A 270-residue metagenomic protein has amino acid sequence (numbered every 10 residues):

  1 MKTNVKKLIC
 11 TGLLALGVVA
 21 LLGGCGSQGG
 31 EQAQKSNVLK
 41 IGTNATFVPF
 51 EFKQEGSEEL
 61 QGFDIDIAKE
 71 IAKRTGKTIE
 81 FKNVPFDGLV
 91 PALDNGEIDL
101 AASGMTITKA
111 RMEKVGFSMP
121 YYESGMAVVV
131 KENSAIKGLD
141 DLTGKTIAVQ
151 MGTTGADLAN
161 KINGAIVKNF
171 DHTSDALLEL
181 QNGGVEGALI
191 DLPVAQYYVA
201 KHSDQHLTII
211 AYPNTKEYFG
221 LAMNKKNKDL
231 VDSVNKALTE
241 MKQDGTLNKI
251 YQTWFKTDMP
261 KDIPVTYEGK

Functional and structural regions predicted by a protein language model:
A20-G24: C-terminal motif of bacterial Sec signal peptides marking the signal peptidase cleavage site
S27-G29, D157-D171, L207-A211, T239-K270: Ligand-binding clefts/hinges and TM-proximal coupling segments of bilobed small-molecule sensing domains
K35-G104: Extracytoplasmic small-molecule ligand-binding "clamshell" domains of the periplasmic binding protein/Venus flytrap
A45, E123-V130, Q196, A200-N235 (+1 more regions): Periplasmic-binding protein-like
I65, F81-A92, S134, M151-T154 (+2 more regions): Short helix-initiation/N-cap motifs at beta->coil->alpha
I65-D66, E70-R74, M151-T153, G220-M259: Extended ligand-binding regions for polar small-molecule ligands
P91, M105-E113, L158-N160, Q181 (+1 more regions): A ligand-binding cleft/hinge motif common to bilobed small-molecule-binding domains
V130-I147: Flexible hinge/capping segments at coil-to-helix
